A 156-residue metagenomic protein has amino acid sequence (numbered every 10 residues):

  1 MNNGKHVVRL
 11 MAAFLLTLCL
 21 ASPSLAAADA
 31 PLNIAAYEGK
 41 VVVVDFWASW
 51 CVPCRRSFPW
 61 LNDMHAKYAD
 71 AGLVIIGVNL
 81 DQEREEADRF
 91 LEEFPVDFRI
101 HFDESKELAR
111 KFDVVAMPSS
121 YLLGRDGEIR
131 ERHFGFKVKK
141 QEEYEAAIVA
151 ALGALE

Functional and structural regions predicted by a protein language model:
M1-H6: N-terminal secretory signal peptides that target proteins for export/translocation
L10-S22: Bacterial N-terminal signal peptides
L25-V42, Y68: A short beta-strand-turn-helix
K40-V41, F58-V78, E92-E93: Conserved helix-turn-beta segment immediately C-terminal to the redox Cys motif in thioredoxin-like folds
K40-V42, F46-W50, A116: Short pre-active-site segment immediately N-terminal to redox-active cysteine/selenocysteine motifs in thiol-based
F46-D63: Conserved redox-active cysteine motifs that mediate thiol-disulfide chemistry, especially di-cysteine Cys-X(1-2)-Cys
D88-D126: Short, internal strand/loop/helix patches that form the active-site neighborhood or redox-interaction surface
L122-E156: Thiol-/selenol-based redox modules, centered on thioredoxin-like and closely related oxidoreductase domains
